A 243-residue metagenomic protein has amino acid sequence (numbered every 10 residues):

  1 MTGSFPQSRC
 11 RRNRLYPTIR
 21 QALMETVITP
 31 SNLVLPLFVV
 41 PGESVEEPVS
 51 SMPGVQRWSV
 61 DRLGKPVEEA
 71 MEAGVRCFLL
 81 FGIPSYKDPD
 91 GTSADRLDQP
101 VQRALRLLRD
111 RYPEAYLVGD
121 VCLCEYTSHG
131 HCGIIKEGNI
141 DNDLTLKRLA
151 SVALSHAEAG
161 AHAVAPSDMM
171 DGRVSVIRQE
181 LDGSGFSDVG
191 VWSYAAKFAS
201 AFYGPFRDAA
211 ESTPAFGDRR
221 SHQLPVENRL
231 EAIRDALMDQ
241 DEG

Functional and structural regions predicted by a protein language model:
T2-F5, Y16, A22, I28-L35 (+1 more regions): Alpha/beta enzyme core
P6-R12: Exposed beta-strand/loop interface patches that mediate assembly or binding
